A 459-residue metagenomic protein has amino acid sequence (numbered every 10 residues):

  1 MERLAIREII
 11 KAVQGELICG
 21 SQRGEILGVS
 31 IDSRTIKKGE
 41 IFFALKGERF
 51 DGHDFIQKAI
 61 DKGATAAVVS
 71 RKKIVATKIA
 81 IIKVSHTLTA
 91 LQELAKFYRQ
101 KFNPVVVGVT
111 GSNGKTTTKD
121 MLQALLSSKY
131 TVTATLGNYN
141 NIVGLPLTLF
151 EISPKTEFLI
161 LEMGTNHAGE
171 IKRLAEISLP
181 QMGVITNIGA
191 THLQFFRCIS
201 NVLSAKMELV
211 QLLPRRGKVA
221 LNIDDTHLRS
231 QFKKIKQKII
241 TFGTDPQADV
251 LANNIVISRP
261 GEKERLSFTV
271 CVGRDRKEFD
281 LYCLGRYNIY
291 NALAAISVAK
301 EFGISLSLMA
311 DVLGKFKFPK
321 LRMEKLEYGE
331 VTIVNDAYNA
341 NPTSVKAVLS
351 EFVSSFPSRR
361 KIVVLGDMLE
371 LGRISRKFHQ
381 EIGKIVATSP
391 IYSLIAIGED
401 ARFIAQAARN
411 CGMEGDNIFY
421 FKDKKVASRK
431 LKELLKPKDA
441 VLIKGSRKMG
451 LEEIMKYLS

Functional and structural regions predicted by a protein language model:
M1-E93, F97, L284, S355-F356 (+2 more regions): N-terminal leader/targeting and accessory segments in enzymes
R7-E8, A12, S70-T77, V184-T332 (+4 more regions): Acidic, Mg2+-coordinating active-site environments of NTP-dependent enzymes
R7-K11, T89-I223, H227-K236, A299 (+2 more regions): Phosphate-binding loop of NTP-binding sites
R49, P319, A337-M413: Active-site beta-alpha connecting loops in nucleotide-dependent enzymes
I82-H86, N417-D423, A427: Short acidic-hydrophobic, aromatic-tinged amphipathic segments that line or gate anion-handling sites
P104-T110, V184-G189, N222, A292 (+4 more regions): Short beta-strands and strand-loop turn motifs
V109, K320-E324, K448-I454: ATP-dependent carboxylate/acyl-activation modules
A427-L434: Short amphipathic alpha-helix with an adjacent loop that forms part of the alpha/beta core around
